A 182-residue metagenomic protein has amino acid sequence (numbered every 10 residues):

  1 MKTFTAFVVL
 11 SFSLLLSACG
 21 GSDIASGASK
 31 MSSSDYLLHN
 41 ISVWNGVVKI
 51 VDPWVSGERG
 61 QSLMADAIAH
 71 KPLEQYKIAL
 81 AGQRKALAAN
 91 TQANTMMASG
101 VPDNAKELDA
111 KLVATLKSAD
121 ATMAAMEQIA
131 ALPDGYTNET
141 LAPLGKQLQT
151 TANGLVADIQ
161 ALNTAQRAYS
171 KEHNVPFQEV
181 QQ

Functional and structural regions predicted by a protein language model:
M1-V8: Bacterial N-terminal signal peptides that target proteins for export
A6, S34, D109, V113-T115 (+1 more regions): Short amphipathic alpha-helical "recognition" segments used for binding
L15-A18: C-terminal motif of bacterial Sec signal peptides marking the signal peptidase cleavage site
G20-G82, K171-Q182: Immediate post-signal-peptide N-terminus of mature secreted/exported proteins
N40-V48, A79-L155: Long, amphipathic, charge-rich alpha-helical segments that form helical bundles/coiled-coils
G154-Q182: Extracellularly exposed regions in secreted/surface proteins, prominently low-complexity, repeat-rich
